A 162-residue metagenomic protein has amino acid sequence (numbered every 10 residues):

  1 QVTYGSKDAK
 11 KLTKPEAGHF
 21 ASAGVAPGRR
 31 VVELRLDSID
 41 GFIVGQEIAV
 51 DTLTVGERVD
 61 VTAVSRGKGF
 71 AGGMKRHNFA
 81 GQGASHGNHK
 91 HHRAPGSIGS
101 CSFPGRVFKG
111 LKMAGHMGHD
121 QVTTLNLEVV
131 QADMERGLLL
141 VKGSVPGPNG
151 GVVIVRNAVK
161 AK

Functional and structural regions predicted by a protein language model:
Q1-K162: Extended basic (Lys/Arg/His-rich) segments that typically form rRNA-contacting surfaces in ribosomal proteins
